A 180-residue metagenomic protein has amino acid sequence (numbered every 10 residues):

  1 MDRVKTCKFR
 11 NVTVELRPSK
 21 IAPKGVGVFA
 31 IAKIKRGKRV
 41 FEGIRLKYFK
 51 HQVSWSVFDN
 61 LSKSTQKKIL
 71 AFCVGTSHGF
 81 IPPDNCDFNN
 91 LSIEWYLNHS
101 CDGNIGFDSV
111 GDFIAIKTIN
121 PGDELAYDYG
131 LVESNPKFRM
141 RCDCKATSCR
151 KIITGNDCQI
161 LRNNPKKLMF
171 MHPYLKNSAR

Functional and structural regions predicted by a protein language model:
D2-I105: Catalytic cores of histone-lysine modification enzymes
H99-R180: C-terminal SET catalytic tail plus cysteine-rich post-SET Zn-binding segment of SAM-dependent SET-domain
